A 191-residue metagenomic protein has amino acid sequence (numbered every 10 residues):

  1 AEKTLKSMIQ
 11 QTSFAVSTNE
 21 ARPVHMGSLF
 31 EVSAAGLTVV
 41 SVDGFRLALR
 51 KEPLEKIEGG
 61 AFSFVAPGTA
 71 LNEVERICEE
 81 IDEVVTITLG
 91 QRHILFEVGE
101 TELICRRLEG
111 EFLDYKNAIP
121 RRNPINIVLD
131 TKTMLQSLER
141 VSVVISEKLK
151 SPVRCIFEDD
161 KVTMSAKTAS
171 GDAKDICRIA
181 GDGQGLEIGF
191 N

Functional and structural regions predicted by a protein language model:
A1-K51, E55-L108, N123-N191: DNA polymerase processivity clamps
E111: Glycine-rich, pocket-lining loop/helix-strand segments that form or immediately flank
D114-Y115: Specificity-determining recognition surfaces
A118-R122: Bateman (tandem CBS) regulatory domains
